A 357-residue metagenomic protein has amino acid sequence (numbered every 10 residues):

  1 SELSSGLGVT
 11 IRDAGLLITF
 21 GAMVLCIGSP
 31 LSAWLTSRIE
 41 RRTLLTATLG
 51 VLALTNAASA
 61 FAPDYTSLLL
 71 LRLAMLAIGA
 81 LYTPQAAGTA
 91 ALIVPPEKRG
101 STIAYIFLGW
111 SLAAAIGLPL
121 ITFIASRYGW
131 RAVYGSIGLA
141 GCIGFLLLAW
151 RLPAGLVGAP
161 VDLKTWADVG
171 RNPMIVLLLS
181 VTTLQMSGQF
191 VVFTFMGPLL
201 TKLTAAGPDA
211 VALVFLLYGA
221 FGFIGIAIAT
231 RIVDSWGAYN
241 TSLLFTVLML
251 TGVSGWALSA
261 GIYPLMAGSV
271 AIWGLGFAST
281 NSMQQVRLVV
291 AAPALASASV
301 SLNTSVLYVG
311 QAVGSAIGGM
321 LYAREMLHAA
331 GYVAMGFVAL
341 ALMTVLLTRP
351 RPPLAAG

Functional and structural regions predicted by a protein language model:
G8, E40, F61-T66, A205 (+1 more regions): Helix-breaking motifs and short loop linkers at transmembrane-helix boundaries and internal kinks in secondary membrane
I27-P63: Conserved MFS/SLC helix-loop-helix module at the cytosolic interface between two early adjacent transmembrane helices
S29-E40, G225-G237, Y322: Helix-to-loop junctions at the C-terminal end of transmembrane segments in multipass secondary transporters
L44-A57, N240-G255, M335: Structural signature of the two symmetry-related core transmembrane helices
V51, T55-A58, T66-M75, P264-I272: Paired small-residue
Y65-S67, P96-K98, A104-W150: Helix-loop-helix hairpin linking two adjacent transmembrane segments in secondary transporters
L71-G109: Cytoplasmic helix-loop-helix junction between adjacent transmembrane helices in 12-TM secondary transporters
Y239-Q284: C-terminal transmembrane helical hairpin of 12-TM major facilitator-type secondary transporters
